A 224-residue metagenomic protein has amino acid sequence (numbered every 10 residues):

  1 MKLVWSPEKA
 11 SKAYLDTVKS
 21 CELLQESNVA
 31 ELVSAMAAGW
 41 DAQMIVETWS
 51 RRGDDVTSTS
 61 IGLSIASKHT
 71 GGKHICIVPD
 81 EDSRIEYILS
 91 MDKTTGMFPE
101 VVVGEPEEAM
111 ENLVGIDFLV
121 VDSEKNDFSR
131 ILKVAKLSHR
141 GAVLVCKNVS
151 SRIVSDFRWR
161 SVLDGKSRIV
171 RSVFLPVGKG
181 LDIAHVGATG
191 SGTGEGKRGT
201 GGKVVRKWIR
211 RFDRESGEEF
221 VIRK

Functional and structural regions predicted by a protein language model:
M1-W40: S-adenosyl-L-methionine
L32, T59-L63, N112, R130-L137: A short acidic, amphipathic alpha-helical/loop segment
A37-V56: Conserved class I S-adenosyl-L-methionine
D41, I65-K73, T95-M97, R140: Conserved S-adenosyl-L-methionine
R52-G71: Conserved SAM-binding loop of SAM-dependent methyltransferases across substrates and taxa, primarily the Class I
P79-G115, N126: S-adenosyl-L-methionine
V114-S123, A142-V143: Short SAM/SAH-binding signature in class I
K125-K224: C-terminal substrate-binding/active-site "lid" region of AdoMet-derived donor-dependent transferases
